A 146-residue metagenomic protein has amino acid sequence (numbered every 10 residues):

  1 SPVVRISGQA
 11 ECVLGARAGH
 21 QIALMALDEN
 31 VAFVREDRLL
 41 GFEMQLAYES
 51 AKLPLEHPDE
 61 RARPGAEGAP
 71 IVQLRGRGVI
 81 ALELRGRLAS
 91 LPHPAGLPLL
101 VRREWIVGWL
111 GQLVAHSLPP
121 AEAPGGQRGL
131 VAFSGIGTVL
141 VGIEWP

Functional and structural regions predicted by a protein language model:
S1-P146: Composition-driven recognition of glycine/serine/threonine/acidic- and proline-rich low-complexity segments and repeats
